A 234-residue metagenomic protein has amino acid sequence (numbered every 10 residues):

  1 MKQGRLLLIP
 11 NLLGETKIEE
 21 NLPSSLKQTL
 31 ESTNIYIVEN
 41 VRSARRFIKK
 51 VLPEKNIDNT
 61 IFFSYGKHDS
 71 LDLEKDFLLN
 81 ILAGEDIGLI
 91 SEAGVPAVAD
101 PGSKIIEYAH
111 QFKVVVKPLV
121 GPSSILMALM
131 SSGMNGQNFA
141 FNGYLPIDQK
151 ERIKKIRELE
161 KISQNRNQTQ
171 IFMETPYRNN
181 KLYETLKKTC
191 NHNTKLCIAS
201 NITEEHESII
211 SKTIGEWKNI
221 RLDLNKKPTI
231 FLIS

Functional and structural regions predicted by a protein language model:
M1-Y65: Glycine-rich, flexible N-terminal cofactor/catalytic loop recognition
R5-L8, E85-D86, Q164-S234: A contiguous loop/helix-start segment that scaffolds small-molecule binding in enzyme catalytic cores
L7, K104-I162: Class I SAM-dependent methyltransferase SAM-binding "motif I" and its flanking Rossmann-like core
L13-E15, E92-P96, P176-Y177, E204: Short glycine-rich anion-binding loops that position phosphate/pyrophosphate groups of nucleotides and phosphorylated
L30-Y36, K113-K117, T169-Q170: Short active-site oxyanion
R42-A44, G94-V95, S124, R178: Alpha-helix capping/helix-boundary segments
F63-S70, L145-Q149: Conserved helicase motor
E74-V116: Glycine/small-residue-rich loop that forms an oxyanion/phosphate-binding "nest" at active or ligand-binding sites
